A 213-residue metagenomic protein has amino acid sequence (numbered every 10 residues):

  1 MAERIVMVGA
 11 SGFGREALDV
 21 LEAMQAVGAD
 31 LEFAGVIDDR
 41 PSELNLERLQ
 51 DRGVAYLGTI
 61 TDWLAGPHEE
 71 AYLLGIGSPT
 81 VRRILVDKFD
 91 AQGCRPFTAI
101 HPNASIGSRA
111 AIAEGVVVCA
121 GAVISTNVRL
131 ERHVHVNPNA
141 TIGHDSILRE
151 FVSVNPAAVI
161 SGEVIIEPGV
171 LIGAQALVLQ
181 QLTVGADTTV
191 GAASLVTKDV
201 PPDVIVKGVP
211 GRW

Functional and structural regions predicted by a protein language model:
E3-L21: Glycine-rich adenosine-cofactor-binding loop
E3-V6, E32-A34, E69-Y72, P96 (+1 more regions): Short active-site oxyanion
G12-R15, T80-V81, L195: Short alpha-helical
L21-Q25, F89: Active-site catalytic pocket residues across diverse enzymes, especially alpha/beta-hydrolases
M24-E47: NAD(P)-binding Rossmann-fold cofactor-contacting core
P41-S105: Phosphate-bearing ligand-interacting subdomains that bind or position ATP/ADP/UDP/GDP/NAD(P) or nucleotide-linked
T98-W213: Structural signal for interior beta-strand "rungs" in well-ordered beta-sheet cores of soluble enzyme domains
